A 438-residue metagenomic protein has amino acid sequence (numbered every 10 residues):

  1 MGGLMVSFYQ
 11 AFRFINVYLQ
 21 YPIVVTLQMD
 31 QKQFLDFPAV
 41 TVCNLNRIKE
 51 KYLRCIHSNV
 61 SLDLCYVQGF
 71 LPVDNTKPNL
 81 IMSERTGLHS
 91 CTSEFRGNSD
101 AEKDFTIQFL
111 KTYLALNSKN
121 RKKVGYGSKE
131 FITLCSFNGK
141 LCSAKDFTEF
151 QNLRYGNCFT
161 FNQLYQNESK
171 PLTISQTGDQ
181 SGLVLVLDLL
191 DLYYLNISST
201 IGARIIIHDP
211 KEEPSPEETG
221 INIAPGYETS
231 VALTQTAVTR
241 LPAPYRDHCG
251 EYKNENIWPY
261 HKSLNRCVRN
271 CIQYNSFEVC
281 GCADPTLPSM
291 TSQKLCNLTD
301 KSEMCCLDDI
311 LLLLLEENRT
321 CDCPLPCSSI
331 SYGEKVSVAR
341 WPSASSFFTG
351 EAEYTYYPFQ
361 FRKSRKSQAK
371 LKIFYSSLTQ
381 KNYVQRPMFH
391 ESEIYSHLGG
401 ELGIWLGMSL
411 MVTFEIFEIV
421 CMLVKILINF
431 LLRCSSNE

Functional and structural regions predicted by a protein language model:
M1-E317, C321, E334-W341, S345-S346: Long, solvent-exposed, non-transmembrane segments immediately flanking or lying between transmembrane helices
S263, I272-E438: Long, compositionally biased charged/polar accessory segments in the mid-to-C-terminal portions of proteins
